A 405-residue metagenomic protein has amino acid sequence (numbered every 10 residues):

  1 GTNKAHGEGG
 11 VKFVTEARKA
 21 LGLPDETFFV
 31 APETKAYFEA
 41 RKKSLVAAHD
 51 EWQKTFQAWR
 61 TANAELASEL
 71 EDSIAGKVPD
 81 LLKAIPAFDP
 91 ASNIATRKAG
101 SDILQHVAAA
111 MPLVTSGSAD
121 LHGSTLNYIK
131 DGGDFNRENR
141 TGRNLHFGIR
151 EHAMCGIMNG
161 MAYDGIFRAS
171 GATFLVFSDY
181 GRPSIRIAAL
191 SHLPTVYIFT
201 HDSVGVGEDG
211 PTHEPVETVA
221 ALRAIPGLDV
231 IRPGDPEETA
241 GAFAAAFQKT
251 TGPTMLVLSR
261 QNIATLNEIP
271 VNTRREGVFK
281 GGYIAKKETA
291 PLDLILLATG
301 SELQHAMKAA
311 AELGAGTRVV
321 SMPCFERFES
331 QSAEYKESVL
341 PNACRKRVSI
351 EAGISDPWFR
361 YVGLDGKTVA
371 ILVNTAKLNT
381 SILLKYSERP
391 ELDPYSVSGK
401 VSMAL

Functional and structural regions predicted by a protein language model:
G1-V30, G205-T212, T239, Q248-L405: Thiamine diphosphate
K35-A36, A40-V257, N262-A264, S332 (+1 more regions): Thiamine diphosphate
